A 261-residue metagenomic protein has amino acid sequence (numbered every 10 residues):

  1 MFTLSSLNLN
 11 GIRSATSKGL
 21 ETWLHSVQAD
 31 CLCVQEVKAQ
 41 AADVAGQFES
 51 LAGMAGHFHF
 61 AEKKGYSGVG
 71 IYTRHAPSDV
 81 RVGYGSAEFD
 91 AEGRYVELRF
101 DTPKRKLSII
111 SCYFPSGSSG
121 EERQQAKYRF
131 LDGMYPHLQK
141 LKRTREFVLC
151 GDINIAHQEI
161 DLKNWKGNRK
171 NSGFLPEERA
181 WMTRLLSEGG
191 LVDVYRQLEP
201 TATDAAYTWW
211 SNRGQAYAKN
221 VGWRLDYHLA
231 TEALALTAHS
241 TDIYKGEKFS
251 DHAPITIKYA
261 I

Functional and structural regions predicted by a protein language model:
M1-L51, A61, Y66-S67, L185: N-terminal, active-site-proximal structural segment of metallo-dependent hydrolase catalytic domains
F2-N10, K106-S116, C150: Active-site-proximal beta-strand elements of phosphoester/diester hydrolases
L7-N8, L24-A42, I109, L138-E159 (+4 more regions): Active-site beta-strand/loop signature of hydrolases that rely on acidic residues for catalysis
K38-G117: Structured beta-strand-rich core segments of catalytic domains in phosphoester-bond hydrolases
A52-A55, F130-V221, L225: Metal-dependent phosphoesterases centered on the DNase I-like endonuclease/exonuclease/phosphatase
K64-V80, E188, R213-L236: Conserved beta strand-loop-helix elements of the APE1-like EEP
R74, L98-P103, N220, T231-E232 (+1 more regions): Active-site beta-strand termini and strand-to-loop segments that position acidic
G85-S86, F114-L131, K166-N171: Surface-exposed cleft-lining segments at the edges of enzyme active sites
